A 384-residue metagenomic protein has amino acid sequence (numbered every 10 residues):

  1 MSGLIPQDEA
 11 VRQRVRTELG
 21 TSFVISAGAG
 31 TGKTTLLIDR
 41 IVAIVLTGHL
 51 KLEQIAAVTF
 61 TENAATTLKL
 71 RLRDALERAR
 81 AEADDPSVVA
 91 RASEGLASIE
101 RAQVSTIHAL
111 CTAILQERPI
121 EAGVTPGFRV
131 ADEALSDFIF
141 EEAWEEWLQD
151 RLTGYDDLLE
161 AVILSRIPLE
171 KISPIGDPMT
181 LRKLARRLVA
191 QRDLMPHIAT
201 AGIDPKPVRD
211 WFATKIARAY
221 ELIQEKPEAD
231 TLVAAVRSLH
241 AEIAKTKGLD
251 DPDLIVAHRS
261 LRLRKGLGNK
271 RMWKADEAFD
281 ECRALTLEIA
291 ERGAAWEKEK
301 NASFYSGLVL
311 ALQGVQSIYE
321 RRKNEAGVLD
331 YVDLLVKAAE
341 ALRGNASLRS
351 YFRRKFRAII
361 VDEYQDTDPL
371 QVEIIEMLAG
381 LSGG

Functional and structural regions predicted by a protein language model:
S2-G3, Q54, K171-L329: Conserved ATP-driven helicase/translocase motor core recognized via long, highly charged RecA-like/P-loop NTPase domain
I5-T17: Pre-Walker A adenine-sensing motif
R14-G20, G48-H49: Phosphate-binding P-loop
T21-S26, L36, A56-F60, A64-A65 (+5 more regions): Conserved helicase NTPase motor core
G32: Conserved glycine(s) of the Walker
L37-I38, K69: Post-Walker A alpha-helix
I38-L50, A379-L381: Walker A/P-loop NTP-binding motif
E53-V162, P196, T200-I203, P207-E221: Conserved P-loop NTPase-based nucleic-acid remodeling module centered on helicase motor cores
